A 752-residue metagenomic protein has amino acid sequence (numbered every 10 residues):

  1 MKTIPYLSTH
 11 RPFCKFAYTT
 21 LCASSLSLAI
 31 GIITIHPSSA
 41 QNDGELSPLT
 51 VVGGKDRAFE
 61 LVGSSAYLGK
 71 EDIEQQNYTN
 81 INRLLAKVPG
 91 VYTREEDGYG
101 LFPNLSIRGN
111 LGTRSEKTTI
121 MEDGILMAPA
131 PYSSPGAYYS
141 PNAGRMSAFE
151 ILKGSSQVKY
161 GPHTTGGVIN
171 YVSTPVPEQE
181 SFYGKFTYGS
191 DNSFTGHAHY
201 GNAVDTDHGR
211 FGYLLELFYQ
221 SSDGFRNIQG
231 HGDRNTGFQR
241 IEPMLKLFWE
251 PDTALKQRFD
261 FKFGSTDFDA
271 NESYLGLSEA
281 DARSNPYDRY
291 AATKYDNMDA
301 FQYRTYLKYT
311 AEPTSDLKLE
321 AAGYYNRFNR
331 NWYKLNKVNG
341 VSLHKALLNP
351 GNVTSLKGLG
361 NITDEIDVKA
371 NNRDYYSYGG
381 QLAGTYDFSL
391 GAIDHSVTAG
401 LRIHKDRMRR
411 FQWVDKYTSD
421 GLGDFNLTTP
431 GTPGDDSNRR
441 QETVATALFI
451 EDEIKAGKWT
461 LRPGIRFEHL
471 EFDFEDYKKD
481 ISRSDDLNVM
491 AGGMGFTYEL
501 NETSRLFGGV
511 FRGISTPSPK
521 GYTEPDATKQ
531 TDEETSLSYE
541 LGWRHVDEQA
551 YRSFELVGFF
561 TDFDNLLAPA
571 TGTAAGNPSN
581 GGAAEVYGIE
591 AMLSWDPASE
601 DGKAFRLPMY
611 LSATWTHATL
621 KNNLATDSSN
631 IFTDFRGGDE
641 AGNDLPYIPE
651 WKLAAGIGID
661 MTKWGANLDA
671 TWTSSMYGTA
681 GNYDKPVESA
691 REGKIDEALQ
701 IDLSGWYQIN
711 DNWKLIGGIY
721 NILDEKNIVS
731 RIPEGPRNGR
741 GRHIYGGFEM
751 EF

Functional and structural regions predicted by a protein language model:
I4, F559, A598, R606-L607 (+3 more regions): C-terminal beta-signal and adjacent terminal beta-strands/loops of Gram-negative outer-membrane beta-barrel proteins
L46-Q76, L101-N104: N-terminal periplasmic "start-of-domain" segments of outer-membrane beta-barrel proteins
N82, A86-I125, P129: Extracytoplasmic beta-strand/coil segments of soluble accessory domains associated with Gram-negative outer-membrane
I125-K153: Short acidic/polar hinge/loop motifs at secondary-structure boundaries that mediate gating or recognition
S181-Y183, Y188-S221, Q229-S273, A300-F301 (+3 more regions): Transmembrane beta-barrel wall of Gram-negative outer-membrane proteins
K308-E312, K318-N336, E499, R505-G509 (+4 more regions): Membrane-embedded beta-barrel scaffold of Gram-negative outer-membrane proteins
L390, K455, Y551, G558-D562 (+3 more regions): Gram-negative outer-membrane beta-barrel transporters
D394-N501, T516: Signature of Gram-negative outer-membrane beta-barrel scaffolds
